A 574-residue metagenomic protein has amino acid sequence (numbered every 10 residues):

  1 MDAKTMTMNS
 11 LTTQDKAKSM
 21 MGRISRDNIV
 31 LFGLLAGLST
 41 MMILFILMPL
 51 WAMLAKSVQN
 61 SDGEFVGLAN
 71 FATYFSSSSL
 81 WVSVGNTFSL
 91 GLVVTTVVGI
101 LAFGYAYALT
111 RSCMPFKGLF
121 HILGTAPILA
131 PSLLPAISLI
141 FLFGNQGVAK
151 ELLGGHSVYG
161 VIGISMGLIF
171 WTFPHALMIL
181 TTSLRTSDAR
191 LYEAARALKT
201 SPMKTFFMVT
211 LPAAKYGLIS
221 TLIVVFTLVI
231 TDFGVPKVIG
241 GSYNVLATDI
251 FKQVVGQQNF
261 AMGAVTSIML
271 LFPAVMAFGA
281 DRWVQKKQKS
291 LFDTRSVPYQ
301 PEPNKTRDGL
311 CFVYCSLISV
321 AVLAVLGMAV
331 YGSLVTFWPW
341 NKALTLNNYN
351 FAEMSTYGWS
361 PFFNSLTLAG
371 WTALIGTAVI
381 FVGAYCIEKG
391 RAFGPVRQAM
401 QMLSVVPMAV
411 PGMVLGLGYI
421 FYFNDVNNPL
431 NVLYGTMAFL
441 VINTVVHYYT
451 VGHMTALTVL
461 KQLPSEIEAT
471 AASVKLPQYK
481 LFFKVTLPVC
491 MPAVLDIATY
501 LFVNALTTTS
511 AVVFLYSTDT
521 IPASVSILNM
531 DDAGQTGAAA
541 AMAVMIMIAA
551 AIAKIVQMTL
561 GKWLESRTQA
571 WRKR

Functional and structural regions predicted by a protein language model:
M1-G37, D281-L317, P395-R397, M558-R574: Transmembrane alpha-helical segments of polytopic membrane transport and secretion proteins
M20-G22, V66-F75, L344-M354, F482: A short amphipathic helical element positioned immediately N-terminal to and/or at the very start of a transmembrane
D27-S61, S76-R185, A213-G234, V265-R282 (+6 more regions): Membrane-water interface segments at the C-terminal ends of transmembrane alpha-helices in multi-pass inner-membrane
A195-R196, A471: The alpha-helix within a helix-turn-helix
S201, Q288-P303, W340-A352: Juxtamembrane inter-helical linkers in multi-pass membrane proteins
D232-Q257, W340-K342, T507-T536, A570-R574: Glycine-rich helix-loop "coupling/hinge" segments at transmembrane-helix boundaries in multipass transporters
T248-P273: Helix-loop-helix hairpin linking two adjacent transmembrane segments in secondary transporters
